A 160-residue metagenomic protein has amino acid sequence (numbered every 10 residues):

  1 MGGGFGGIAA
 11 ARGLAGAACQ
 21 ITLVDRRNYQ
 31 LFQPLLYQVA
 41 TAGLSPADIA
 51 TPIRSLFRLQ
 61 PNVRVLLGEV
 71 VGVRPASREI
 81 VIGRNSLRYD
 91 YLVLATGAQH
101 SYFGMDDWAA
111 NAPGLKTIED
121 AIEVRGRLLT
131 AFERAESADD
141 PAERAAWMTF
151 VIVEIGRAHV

Functional and structural regions predicted by a protein language model:
M1-L67, V71, F150-I152, R157: Beta1-alpha1 glycine-rich phosphate/pyrophosphate-binding loop at the start of Rossmann-like nucleotide-binding domains
V63-V151: FAD-binding core/adjacent interface of flavoenzyme oxidoreductases
